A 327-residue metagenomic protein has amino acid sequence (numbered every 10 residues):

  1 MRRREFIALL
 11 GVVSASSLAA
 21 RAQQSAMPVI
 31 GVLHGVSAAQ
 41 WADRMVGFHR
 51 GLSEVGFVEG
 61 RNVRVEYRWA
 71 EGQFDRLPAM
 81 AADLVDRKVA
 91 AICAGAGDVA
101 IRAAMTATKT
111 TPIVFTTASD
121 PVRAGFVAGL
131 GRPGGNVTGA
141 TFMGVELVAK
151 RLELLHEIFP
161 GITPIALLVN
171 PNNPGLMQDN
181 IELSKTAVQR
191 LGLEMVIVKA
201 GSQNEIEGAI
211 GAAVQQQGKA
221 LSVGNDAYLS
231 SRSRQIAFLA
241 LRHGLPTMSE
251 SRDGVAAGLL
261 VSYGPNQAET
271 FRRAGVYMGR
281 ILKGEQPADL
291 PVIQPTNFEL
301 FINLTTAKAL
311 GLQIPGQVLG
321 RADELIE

Functional and structural regions predicted by a protein language model:
M1-E327: Short hydrophobic alpha-helices and adjacent helix-cap/hinge residues
